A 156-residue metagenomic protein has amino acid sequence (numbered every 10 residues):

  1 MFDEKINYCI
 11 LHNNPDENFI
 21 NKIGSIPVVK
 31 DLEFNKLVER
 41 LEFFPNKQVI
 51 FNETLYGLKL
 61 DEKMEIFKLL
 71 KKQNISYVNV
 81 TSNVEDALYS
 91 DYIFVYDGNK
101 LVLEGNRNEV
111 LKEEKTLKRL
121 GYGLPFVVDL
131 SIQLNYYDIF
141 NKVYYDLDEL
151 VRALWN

Functional and structural regions predicted by a protein language model:
F2-I26: Glycine-rich P-loop/Walker A and Walker A-like loops and their local beta1-loop-alpha1 context in P-loop NTPases
Y8-L11, L117-N156: ABC ATPase nucleotide-binding domains
T54-Y56: Short loop immediately C-terminal to the Walker-B catalytic DE motif in ABC-type ATPase nucleotide-binding domains
K59-E62: Short alpha-helix in the ABC/ABC-like ATPase nucleotide-binding domain
N74-S82: Conserved H-loop
T81-E85, G98: The feature captures the ABC ATPase H-loop/switch
L88-V95: Conserved catalytic segment of ABC-fold P-loop ATPases
K100-V128: Conserved beta-strand-loop-alpha-helix hinge in the C-terminal portion of ABC ATPase nucleotide-binding domains
